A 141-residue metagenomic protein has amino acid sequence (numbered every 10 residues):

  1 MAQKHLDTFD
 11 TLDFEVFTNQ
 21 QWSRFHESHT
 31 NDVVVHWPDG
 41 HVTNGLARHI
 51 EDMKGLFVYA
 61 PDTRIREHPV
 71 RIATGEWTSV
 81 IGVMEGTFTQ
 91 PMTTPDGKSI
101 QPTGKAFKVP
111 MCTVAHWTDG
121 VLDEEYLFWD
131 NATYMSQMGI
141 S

Functional and structural regions predicted by a protein language model:
M1-S141: C-terminal and inter-domain tail/linker signature
